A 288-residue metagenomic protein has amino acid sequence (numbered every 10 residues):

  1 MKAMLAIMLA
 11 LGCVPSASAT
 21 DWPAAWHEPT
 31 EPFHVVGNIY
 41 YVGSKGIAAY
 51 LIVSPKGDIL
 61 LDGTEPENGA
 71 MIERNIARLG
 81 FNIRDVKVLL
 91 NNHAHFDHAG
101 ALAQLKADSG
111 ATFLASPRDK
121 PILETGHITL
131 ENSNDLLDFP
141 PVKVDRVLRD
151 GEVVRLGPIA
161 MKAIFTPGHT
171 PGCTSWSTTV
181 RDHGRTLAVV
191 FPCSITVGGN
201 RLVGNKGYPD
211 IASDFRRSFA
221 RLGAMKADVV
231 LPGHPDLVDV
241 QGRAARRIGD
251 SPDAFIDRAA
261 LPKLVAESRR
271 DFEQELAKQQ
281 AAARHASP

Functional and structural regions predicted by a protein language model:
K2-S16: Bacterial N-terminal signal peptides
T20-D21, E28-T30, H34-V36, D85 (+5 more regions): Metallo-beta-lactamase
T20-W26, H183, I195-P288: Accessory terminal helices/loops
A25-L79, I83, S175-V197: Conserved beta-strand hairpin/beta-sheet module of binuclear metal-dependent hydrolase folds, prominently
G57, R84-K87, S109-T112, I159-M161 (+2 more regions): Loop/turn elements at helix/coil->beta-strand transitions in domains of secreted/extracellular proteins
L61-G63, V86-A94, F113-S116, T166-G168 (+2 more regions): Active-site neighborhood of phospho(di)ester-bond hydrolases with catalytic His/Asp-centered motifs
E67-A70, A77-V153, D250, I256 (+1 more regions): Active-site HxH/HxHxD metal-binding segment of metal-dependent hydrolases
N68, A94-G100, K120-L123, P171-T174 (+2 more regions): Active-site environment of divalent metal-dependent phosphoester hydrolases
